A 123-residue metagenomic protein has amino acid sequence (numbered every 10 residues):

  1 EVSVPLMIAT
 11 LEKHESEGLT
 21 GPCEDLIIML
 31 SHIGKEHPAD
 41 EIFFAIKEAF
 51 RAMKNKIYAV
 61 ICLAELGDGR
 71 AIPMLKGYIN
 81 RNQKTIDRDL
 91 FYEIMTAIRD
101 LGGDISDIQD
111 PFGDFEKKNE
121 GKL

Functional and structural regions predicted by a protein language model:
E1-L123: Long, helix-rich interaction regions
